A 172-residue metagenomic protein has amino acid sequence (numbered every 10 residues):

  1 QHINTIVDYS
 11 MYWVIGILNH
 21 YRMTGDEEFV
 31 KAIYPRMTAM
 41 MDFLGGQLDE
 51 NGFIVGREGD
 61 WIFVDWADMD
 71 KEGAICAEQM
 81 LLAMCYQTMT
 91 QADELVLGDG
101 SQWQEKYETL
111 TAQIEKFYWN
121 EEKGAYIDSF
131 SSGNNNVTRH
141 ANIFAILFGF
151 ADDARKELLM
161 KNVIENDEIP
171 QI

Functional and structural regions predicted by a protein language model:
Q1-I172: Active-site core of glycosidic bond-cleaving carbohydrate-active enzymes
